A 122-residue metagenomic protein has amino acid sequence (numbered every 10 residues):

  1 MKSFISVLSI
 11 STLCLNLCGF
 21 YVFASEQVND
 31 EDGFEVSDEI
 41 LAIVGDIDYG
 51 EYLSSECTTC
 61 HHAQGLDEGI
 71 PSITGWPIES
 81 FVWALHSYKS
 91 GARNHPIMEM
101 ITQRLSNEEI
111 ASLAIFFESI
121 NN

Functional and structural regions predicted by a protein language model:
M1-S9: Bacterial N-terminal signal peptides that target proteins for export
L13-V22: C-terminal segment of classical bacterial N-terminal signal peptides
S25-L53: Electrostatic cytochrome c docking/interface patches
Q27, Q103-N122: C-terminal capping alpha-helices of c-type cytochrome domains
I47, E51, H62-R93: Gly/Gly-Pro-rich "capping" loops immediately C-terminal to redox-active cysteine motifs in periplasmic/lumenal
G50, S55-Q64, L113, F117: The canonical Cys-X-X-Cys-His
S54, I70, V82-L85, T102 (+2 more regions): Extracytoplasmic/secreted envelope proteins and their assembly/folding machinery, especially bacterial periplasmic
H86-E108: Short Fe-S-cluster ligation motifs
